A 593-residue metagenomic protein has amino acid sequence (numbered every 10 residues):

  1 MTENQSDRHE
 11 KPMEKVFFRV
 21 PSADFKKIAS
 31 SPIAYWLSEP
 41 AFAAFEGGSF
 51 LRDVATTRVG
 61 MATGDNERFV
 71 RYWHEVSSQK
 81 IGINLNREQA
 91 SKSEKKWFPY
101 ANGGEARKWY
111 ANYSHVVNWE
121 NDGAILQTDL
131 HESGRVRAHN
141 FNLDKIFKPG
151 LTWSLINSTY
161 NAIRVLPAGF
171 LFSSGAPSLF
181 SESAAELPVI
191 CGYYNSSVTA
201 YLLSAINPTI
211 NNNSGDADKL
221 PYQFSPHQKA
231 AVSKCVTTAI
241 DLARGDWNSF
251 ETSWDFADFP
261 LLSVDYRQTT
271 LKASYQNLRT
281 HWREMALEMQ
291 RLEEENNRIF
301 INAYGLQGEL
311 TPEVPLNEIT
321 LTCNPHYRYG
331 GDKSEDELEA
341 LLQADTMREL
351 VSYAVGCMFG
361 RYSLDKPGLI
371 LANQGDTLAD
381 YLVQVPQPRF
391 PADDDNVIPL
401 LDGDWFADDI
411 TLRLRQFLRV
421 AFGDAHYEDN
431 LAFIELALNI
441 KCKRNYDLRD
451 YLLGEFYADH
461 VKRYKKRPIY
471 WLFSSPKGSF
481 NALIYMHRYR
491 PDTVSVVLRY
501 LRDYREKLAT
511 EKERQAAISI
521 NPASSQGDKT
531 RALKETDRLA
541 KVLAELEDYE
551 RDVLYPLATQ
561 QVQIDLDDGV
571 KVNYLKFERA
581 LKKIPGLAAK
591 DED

Functional and structural regions predicted by a protein language model:
M1-R135, H139-T152, I156-S158, S233-G360 (+1 more regions): Polynucleotide-recognition surfaces of large bacterial nucleic-acid defense/processing enzymes
N4-H9, K15-F18, F25-S31, A44-F45 (+12 more regions): Generic hydrophobic, helix-prone segments enriched in Leu/Val/Ile
V20-S22, S38, G60, S196 (+6 more regions): Helix N-terminus capping/helix-initiation residues
K96, K148, S174, A185 (+6 more regions): Short, well-structured alpha-helical interface segments that form or flank functional binding sites
D144, K148, S154-K219, Q228-L242: Basic, amphipathic alpha-helical recognition segments used for DNA target recognition
P260, N277, H281, L287-R291 (+3 more regions): Terminal accessory regions of large proteins
